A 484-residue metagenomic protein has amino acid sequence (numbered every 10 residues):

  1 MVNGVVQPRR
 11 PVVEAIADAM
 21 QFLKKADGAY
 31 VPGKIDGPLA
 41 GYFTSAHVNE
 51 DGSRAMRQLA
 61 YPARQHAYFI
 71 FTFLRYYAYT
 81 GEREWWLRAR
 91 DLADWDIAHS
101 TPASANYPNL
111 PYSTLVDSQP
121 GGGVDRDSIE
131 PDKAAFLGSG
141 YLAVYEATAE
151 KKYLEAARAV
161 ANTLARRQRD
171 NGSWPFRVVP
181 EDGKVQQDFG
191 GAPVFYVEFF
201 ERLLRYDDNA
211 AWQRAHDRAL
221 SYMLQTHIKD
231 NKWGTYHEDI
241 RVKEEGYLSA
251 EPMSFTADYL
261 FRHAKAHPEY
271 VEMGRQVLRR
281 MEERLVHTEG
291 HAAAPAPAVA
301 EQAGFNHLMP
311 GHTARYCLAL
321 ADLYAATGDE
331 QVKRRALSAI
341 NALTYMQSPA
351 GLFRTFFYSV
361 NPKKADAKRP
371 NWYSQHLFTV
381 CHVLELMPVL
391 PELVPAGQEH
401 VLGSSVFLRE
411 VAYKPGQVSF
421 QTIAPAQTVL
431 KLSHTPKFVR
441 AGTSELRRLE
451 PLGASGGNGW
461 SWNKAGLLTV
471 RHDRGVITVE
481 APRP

Functional and structural regions predicted by a protein language model:
M1-L23, M56-R57, F73, T422-A426 (+3 more regions): Mature N-terminal, pre-catalytic/accessory segment of carbohydrate-active enzymes
M1-R64, R83-S118, K151, R158-W174 (+5 more regions): Low-complexity, Ser/Thr/Pro/Gly-enriched N-terminal "stalk/linker" regions
M1-Y30, D91, A147, F199-R202 (+5 more regions): Terminal, non-catalytic domain-edge segments
G4-P8, S45-A67, D117-A135, F176-E198 (+3 more regions): Solvent-exposed loop and edge beta-strand segments that line ligand/cofactor-binding and catalytic clefts
Q58, R64-Y79, D91-L92, F136-A143: Non-membrane alpha-helical segments in proteins
F69, S100-Y112, P120, V124 (+16 more regions): Glycan-processing catalytic domains of CAZymes
E150-I240, S249-S254: Solenoidal tandem-repeat scaffolds enriched in leucines and small polar residues
P391-P484: C-terminal beta-sandwich/jelly-roll accessory domains of carbohydrate-active enzymes
